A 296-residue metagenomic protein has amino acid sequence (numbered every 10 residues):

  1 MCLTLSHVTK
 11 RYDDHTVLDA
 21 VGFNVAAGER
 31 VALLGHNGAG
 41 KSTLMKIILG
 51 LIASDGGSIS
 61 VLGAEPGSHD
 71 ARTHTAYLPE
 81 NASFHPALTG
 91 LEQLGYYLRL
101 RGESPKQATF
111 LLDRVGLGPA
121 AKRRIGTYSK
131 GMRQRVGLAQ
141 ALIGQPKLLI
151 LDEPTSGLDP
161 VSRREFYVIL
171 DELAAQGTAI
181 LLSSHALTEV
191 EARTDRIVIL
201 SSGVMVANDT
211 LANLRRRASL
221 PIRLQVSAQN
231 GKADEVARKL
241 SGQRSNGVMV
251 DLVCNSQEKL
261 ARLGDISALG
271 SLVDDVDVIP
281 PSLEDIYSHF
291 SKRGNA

Functional and structural regions predicted by a protein language model:
M1, D14, V248-V250: Beta-strand-connecting loop/turn residues
M1-T9, R293-A296: ABC-family P-loop ATPase nucleotide-binding domain
L3, K10-S201, A207: ABC transporter nucleotide-binding domains
S6, N24, Q225-S227: Residue-level recognition of well-ordered beta-strand positions that form the cores of beta-sheet-rich folds across
H69, L214-R217, I286: Residues that scaffold the ATP/ADP-binding catalytic core of kinase and kinase-like folds
Y167-C254: ABC transporter nucleotide-binding domain
L220-A296: Short, charged/small-residue-rich alpha-helical element at the C-terminal edge of ABC transporter nucleotide-binding
